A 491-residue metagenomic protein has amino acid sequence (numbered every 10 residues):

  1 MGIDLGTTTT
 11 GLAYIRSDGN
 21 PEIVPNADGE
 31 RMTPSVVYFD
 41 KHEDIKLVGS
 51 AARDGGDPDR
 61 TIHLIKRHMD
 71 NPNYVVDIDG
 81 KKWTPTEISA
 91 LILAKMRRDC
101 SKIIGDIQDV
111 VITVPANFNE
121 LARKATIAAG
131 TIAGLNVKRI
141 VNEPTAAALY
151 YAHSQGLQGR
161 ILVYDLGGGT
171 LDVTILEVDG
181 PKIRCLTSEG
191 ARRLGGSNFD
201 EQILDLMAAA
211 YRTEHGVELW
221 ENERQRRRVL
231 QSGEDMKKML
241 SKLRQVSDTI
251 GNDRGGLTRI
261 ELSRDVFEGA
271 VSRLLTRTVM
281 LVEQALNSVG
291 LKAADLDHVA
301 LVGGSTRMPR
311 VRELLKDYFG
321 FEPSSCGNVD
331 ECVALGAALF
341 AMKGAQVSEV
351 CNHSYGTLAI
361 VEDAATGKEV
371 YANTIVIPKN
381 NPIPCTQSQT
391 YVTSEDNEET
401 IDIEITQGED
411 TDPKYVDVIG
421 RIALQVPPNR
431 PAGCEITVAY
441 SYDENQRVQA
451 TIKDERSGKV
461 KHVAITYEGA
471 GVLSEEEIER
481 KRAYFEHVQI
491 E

Functional and structural regions predicted by a protein language model:
M1-H68, I78-K82, S101-E491: Oxyanion-binding/catalytic loops of NTP- or PPi-dependent enzymes
